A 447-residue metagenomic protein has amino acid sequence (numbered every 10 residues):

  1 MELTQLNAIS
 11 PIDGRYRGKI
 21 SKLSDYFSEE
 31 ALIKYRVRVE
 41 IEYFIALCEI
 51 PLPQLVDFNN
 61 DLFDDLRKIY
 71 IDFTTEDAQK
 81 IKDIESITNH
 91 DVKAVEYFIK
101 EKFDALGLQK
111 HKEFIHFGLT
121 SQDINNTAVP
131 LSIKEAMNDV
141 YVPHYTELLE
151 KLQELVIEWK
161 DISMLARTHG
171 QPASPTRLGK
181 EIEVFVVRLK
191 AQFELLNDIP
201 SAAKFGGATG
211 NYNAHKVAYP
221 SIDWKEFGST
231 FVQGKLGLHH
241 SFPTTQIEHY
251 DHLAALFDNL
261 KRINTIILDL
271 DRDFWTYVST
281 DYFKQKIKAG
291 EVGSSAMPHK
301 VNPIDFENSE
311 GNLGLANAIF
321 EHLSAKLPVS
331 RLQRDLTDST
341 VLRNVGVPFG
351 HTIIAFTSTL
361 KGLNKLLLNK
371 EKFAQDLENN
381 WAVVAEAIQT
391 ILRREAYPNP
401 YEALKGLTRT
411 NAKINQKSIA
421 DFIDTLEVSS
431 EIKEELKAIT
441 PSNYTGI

Functional and structural regions predicted by a protein language model:
M1-K34, V39, E85-N89, D281-Y282 (+1 more regions): Glycine-rich cofactor/substrate-binding loops
E2-Y212, Y219-T230, G293-S294, F306-N308 (+4 more regions): A helix-coil-helix interface module used to build multimeric assemblies and to scaffold catalytic/cofactor sites
E42-L47, F98, K102, A136 (+17 more regions): Generic, well-ordered alpha-helical scaffold segments in large soluble proteins
S121-I124, H169-K180, H215-D223, P243-I247 (+8 more regions): Alpha-helix capping and helix-loop boundary segments enriched in small/acidic/polar residues
K134-V142, T146, Q153, E183-V186 (+7 more regions): Short amphipathic alpha-helical segments with heptad-repeat character
L155, W159-I162, L196-I199, A203 (+6 more regions): Hydrophobic stripe of amphipathic alpha-helices that form coiled-coil interfaces
Q192, H239, T245-R331: Glycine-rich anion/phosphate-binding loop at the beta-strand->alpha-helix junction
I222-Q246: Active-site-adjacent "gating/activation" loops or surface patches in catalytic cores
